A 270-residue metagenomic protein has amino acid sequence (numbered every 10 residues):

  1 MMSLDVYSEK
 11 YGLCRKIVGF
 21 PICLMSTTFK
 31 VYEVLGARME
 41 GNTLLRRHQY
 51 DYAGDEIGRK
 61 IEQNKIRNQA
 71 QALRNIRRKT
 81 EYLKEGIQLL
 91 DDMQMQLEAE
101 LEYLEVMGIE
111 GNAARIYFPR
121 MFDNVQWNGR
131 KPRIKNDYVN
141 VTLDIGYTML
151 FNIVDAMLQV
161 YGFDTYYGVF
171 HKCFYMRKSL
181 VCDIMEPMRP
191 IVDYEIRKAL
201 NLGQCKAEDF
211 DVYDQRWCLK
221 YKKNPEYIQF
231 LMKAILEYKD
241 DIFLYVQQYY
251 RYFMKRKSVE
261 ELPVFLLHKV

Functional and structural regions predicted by a protein language model:
M1-G41: Glycine/small-residue-rich interface belts in oligomeric ring/scaffold proteins and their assembly partners
M39-V270: Active-site helix-to-loop segments that bind/position phosphate- or nucleotide-bearing substrates and donors across
